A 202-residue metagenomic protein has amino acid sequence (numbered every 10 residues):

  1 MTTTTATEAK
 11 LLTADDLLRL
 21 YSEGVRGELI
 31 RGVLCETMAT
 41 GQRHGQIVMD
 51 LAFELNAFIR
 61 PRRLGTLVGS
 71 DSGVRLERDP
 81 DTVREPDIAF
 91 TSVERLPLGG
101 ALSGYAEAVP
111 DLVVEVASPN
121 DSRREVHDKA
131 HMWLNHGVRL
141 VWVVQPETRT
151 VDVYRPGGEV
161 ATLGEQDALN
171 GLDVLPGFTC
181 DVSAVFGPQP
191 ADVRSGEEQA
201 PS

Functional and structural regions predicted by a protein language model:
M1-S202: Gly/Pro/Ser/Thr-rich low-complexity, intrinsically disordered segments predominantly at protein N-termini
